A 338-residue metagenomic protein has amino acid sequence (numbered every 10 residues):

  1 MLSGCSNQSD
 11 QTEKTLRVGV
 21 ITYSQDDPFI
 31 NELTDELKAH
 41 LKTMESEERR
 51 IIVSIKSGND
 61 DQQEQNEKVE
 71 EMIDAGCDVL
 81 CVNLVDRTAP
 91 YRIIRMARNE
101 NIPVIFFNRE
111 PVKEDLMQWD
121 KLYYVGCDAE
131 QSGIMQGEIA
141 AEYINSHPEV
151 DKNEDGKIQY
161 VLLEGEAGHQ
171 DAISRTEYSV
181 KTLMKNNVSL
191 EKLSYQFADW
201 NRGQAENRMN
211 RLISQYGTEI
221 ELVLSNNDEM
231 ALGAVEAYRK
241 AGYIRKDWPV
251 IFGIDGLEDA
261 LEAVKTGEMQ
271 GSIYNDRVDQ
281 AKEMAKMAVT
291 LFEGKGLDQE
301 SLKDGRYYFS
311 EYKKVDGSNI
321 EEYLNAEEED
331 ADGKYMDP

Functional and structural regions predicted by a protein language model:
L2-G4: C-terminal motif of bacterial Sec signal peptides marking the signal peptidase cleavage site
S6-Q8: Bacterial signal peptide processing site
Q11, Q65, Y124-D155, A205 (+2 more regions): Hydrophobic alpha-helical segments within soluble ligand-binding/sensing domains
K14, G156-A167, D171, K282-P338: Hinge/cleft segment of the Venus flytrap/periplasmic-binding protein
G19-H40, M44, S54-E67, C77 (+4 more regions): Extracytoplasmic "Venus flytrap"
F29-E45, S132-Q136, Q170-S189, Q204 (+2 more regions): Short, solvent-exposed amphipathic alpha-helices that sit in or adjacent to ligand/effector-binding or catalytic
L37, V82-N99, V104, S179 (+1 more regions): Hydrophobic alpha-helical
I93-Q131, G156, L257-K265, M269: Flexible loop/hinge segments that line or gate small-molecule binding clefts
